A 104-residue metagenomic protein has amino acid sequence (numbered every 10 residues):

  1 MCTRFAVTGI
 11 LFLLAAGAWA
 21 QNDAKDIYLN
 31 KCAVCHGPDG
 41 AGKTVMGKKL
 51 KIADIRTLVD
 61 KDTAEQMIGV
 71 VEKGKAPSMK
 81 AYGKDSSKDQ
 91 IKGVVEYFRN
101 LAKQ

Functional and structural regions predicted by a protein language model:
M1-N22, Q104: N-terminal export/targeting leaders of redox proteins
L13-I27, K43, A64: Electrostatic cytochrome c docking/interface patches
Y28-P38, V94: The canonical Cys-X-X-Cys-His
G37-G69: Gly/Gly-Pro-rich "capping" loops immediately C-terminal to redox-active cysteine motifs in periplasmic/lumenal
G69-E72, G83-Q104: C-terminal capping alpha-helices of c-type cytochrome domains
M79-K80: Methionine-biased hydrophobic packing positions in alpha-helices, especially within tandem helical repeat solenoids
